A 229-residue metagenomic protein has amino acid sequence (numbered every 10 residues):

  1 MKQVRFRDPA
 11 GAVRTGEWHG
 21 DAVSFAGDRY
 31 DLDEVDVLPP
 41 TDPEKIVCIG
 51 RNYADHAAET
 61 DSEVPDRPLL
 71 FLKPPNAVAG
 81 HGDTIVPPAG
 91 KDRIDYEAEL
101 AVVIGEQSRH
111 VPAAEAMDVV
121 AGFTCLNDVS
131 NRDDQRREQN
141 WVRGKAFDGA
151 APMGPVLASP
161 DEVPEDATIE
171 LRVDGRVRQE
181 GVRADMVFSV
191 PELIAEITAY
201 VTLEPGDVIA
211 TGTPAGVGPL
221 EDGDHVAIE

Functional and structural regions predicted by a protein language model:
M1-P68, A227: N-terminal non-catalytic cap/leader segment that marks the start of a structured domain
G11, Y53-A54, Q107-R109, P214-G218: Short, charged beta-turn/beta-strand-edge "cap" motif at the junction between a beta-strand and an adjacent loop
L32-V35, V64-P65, A79-K91, E106 (+1 more regions): Short acidic (Asp/Glu) patches
D36-P40, R132-E229: Catalytic-pocket segment enriched in acidic/His residues
V64-H81, Y96, A227-E229: Structural signature of FAD isoalloxazine-binding scaffolds in flavoprotein oxidoreductases
R93-A101: Glycine/acidic-rich beta-strand-loop module
R109-C125: N-terminal accessory regions of nucleic-acid-interacting proteins
